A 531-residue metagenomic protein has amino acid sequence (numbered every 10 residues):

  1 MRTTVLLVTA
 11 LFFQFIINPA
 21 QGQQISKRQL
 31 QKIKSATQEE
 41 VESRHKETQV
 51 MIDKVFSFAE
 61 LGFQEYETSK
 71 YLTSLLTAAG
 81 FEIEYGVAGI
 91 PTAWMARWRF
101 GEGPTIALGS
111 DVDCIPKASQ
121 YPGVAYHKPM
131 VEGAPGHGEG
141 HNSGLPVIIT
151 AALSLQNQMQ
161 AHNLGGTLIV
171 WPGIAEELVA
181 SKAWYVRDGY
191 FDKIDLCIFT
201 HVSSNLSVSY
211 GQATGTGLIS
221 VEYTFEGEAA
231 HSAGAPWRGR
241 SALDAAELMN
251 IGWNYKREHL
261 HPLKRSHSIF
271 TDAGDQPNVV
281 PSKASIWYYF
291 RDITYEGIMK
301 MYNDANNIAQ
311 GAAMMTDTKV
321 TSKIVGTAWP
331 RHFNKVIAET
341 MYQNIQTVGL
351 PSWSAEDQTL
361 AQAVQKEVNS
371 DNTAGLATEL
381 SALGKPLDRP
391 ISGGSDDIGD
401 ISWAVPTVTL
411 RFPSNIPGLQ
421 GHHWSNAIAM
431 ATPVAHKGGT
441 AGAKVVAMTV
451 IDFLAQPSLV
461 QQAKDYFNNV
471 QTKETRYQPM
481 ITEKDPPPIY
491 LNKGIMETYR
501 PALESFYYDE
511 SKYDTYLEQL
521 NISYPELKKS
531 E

Functional and structural regions predicted by a protein language model:
M1-V5: Positively charged n-region of N-terminal signal peptides that target proteins for export
L7-F15: Bacterial N-terminal signal peptides
I17-G22: Sec/Tat signal peptide C-region and signal peptidase I cleavage site
Q23-H137, P146-T167: Acidic/His- and Gly-rich active-site-bordering loop/insert found across diverse amide/peptide-bond hydrolases
I25, L243, E247-E531: Metal-dependent amide/peptide-bond hydrolase catalytic core, centered on the "pita-bread" metallohydrolase fold
V41-H45, I52, F56-A59, G80 (+7 more regions): Sec/Tat-exported extracytoplasmic proteins
V55, L76, A96, L108 (+10 more regions): Divalent metal-coordination and catalytic microenvironments
H127-G136, N142-S143, M159-P281, R291 (+1 more regions): Histidine/acidic-residue-rich, glycine-tolerant segments that coordinate divalent metal ions
